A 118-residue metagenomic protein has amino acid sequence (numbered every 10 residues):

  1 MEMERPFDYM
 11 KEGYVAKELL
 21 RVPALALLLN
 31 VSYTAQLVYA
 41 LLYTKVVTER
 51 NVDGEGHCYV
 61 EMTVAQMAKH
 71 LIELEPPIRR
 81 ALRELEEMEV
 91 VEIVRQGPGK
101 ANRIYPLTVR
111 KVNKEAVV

Functional and structural regions predicted by a protein language model:
M1-K69: Short recognition helix of helix-turn-helix/winged-helix DNA-binding domains
K45-T108: Winged helix-turn-helix DNA-binding recognition segment
R110-V118: Short, amphipathic alpha-helical interaction segments positioned at domain boundaries
